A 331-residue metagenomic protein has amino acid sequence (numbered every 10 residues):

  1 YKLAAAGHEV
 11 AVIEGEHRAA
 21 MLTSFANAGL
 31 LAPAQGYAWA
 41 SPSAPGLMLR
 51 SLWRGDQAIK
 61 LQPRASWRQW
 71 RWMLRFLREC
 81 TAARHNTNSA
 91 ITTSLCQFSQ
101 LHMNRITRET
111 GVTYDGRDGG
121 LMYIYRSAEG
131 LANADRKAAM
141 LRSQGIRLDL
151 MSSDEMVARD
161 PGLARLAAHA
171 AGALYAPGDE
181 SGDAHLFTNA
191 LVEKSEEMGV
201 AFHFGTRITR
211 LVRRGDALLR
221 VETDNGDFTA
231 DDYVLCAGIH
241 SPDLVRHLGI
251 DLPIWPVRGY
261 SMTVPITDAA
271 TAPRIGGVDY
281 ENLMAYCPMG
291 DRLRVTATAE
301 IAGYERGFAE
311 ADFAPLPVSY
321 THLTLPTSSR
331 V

Functional and structural regions predicted by a protein language model:
L3: Aromatic pocket-lining residues of Rossmann-like dinucleotide-binding sites
A6-T23: Glycine-rich FAD pyrophosphate-binding loop
A19-L22, T223-P273: Central helical "cap/lid" subdomain
A26-D154: Dinucleotide-binding Rossmann-like beta1-alpha1 core, especially the glycine-rich loop that anchors the ADP
A90-Q97, Y125-N133, L174-E193, G307-D312: Short beta-strand to alpha-helix junction loop
A139-M140, H169-L218, E222-D224: Helical element adjacent to the flavin cofactor pocket in flavoenzyme catalytic cores
M289-Y320: Conserved FAD/dinucleotide-binding core of flavoprotein oxidoreductases
T321-T327: Conserved small/polar residues in nucleotide/adenosyl-binding loops
